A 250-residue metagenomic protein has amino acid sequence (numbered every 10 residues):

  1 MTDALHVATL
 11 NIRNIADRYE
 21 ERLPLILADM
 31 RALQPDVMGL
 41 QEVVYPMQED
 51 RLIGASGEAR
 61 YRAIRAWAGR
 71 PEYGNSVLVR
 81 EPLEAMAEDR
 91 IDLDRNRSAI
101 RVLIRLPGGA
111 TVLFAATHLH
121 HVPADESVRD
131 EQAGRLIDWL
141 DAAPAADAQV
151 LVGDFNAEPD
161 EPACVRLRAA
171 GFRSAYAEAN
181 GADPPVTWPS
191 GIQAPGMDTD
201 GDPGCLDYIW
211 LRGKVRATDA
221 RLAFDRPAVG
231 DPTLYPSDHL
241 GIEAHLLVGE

Functional and structural regions predicted by a protein language model:
H6-I12, I26-E49, L78, V102 (+5 more regions): Active-site beta-strand/loop signature of hydrolases that rely on acidic residues for catalysis
V7-L23, R70, H120-V128: Acidic/histidine-rich helix-loop elements that form or flank divalent-metal/phosphate-binding sites at the catalytic
A16-D17, P46-E49, P71-N75, V122-A124 (+4 more regions): Short catalytic/ligand-binding loop motif for oxyanion handling, primarily in non-cytosolic enzymes, centered on
Y19, V37-L119, D219-F224: Structured beta-strand-rich core segments of catalytic domains in phosphoester-bond hydrolases
E20-P24, D50, N96, E161 (+1 more regions): Structural motif corresponding to alpha-helix initiation and N-cap regions
D50-I53, V128, P162-V165: Short amphipathic alpha-helical segments
D125-D141: Alpha-helical scaffold elements lining the catalytic groove of polysaccharide deacetylases
D141-Q149, A157-E250: Metal-dependent phosphoester-hydrolase catalytic domains
